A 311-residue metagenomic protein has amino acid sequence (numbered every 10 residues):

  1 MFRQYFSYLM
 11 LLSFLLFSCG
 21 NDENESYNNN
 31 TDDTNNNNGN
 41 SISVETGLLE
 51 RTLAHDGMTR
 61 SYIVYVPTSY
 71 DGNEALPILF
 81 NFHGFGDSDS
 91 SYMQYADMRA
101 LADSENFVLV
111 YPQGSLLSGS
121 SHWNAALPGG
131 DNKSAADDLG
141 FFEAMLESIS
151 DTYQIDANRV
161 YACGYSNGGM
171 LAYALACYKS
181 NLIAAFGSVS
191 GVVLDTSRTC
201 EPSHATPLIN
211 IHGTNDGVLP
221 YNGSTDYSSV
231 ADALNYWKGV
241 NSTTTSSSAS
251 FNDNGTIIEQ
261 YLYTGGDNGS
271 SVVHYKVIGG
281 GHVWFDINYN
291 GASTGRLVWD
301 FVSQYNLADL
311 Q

Functional and structural regions predicted by a protein language model:
M1-L9: Bacterial N-terminal signal peptides that target proteins for export
Y8-L16: Bacterial N-terminal signal peptides
C19-I78, S90-M93, S104, S134 (+6 more regions): A domain-start/cap signature at the N-terminus of enzymes
L53-S69, N73-Y161, L171-A174, Y178 (+1 more regions): Serine-hydrolase catalytic machinery in alpha/beta-hydrolase-like enzymes
F80-F82, V189, V277: Alpha/beta-hydrolase
G114, G187-L194, G213-D216: Active-site nucleophile loop of the alpha/beta-hydrolase fold
P207-I211, Y227-S229, V240-Q311: C-terminal catalytic histidine-bearing segment of alpha/beta-hydrolase fold enzymes
D216-L219, H282-W284: Acidic catalytic loop of the alpha/beta-hydrolase fold
